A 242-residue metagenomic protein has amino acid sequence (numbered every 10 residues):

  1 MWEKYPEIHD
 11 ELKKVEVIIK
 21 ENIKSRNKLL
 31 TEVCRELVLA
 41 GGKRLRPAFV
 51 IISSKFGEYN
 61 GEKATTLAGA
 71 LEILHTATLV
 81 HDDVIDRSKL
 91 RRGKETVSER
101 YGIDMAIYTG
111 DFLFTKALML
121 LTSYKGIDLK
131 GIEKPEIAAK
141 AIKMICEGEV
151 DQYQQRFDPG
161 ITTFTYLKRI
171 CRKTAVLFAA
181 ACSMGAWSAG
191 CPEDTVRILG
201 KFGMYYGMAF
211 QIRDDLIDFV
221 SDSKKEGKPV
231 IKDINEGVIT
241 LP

Functional and structural regions predicted by a protein language model:
M1-P6: Charged, compositionally biased N-terminal leader segments and the immediate start of the first structured element
E7, K13, K20-P242: Mg2+-dependent prenyl diphosphate-binding active-site environment of isoprenoid biosynthetic enzymes
